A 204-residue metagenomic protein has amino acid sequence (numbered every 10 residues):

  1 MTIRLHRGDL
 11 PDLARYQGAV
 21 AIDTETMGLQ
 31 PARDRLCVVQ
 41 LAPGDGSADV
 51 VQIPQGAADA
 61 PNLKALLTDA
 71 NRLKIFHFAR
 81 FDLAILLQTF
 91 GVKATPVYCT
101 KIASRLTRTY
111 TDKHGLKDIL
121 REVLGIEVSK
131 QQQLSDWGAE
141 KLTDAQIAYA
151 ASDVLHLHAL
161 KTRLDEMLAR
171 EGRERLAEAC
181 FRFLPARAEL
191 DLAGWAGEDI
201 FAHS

Functional and structural regions predicted by a protein language model:
M1-S204: DEDD superfamily 3′-5′ metal-dependent exonuclease/proofreading module
